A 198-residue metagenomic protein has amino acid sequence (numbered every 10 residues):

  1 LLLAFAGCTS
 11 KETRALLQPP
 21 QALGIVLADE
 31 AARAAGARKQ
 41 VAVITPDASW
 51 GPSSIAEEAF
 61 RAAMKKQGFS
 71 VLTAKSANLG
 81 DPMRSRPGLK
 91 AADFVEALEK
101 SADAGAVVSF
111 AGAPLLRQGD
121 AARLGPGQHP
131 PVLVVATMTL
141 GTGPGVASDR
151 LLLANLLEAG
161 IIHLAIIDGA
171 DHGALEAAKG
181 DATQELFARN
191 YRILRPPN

Functional and structural regions predicted by a protein language model:
A4-G7: C-terminal motif of bacterial Sec signal peptides marking the signal peptidase cleavage site
T9-N198: Extracytosolic ligand-binding ectodomains
